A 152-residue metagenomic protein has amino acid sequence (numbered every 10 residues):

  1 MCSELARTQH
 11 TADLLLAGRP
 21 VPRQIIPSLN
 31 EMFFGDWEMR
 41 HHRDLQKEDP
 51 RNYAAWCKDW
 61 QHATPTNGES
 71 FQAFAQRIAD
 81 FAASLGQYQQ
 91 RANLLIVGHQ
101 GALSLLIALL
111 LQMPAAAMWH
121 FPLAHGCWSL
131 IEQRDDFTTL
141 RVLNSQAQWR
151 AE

Functional and structural regions predicted by a protein language model:
M1-E4, N93-V97: Short glycine-rich phosphate-binding loop at a beta-alpha junction
M1-Y53: Phosphate-coordination/substrate-recognition cap region in phosphate-metabolizing enzymes
M32-D44, Q87-A92, A108-E152: Acidic, low-complexity terminal tails and accessory targeting/binding regions of phosphate-metabolizing enzymes
L45, F74-A75: Conserved anionic group-binding/transfer micro-motifs
D49, W60, I78-A82: Short amphipathic alpha-helical/adjacent loop interface patches that line ligand and macromolecule-binding sites
N52-A73: Short glycine/proline- and acidic residue-enriched helix-loop micro-motifs that form flexible lids or anion-recognition
A75, A79-Q87, I107: Generic structural signal for well-ordered alpha-helical scaffold segments
Q100: Active-site metal-binding loops of divalent metal-dependent hydrolases
